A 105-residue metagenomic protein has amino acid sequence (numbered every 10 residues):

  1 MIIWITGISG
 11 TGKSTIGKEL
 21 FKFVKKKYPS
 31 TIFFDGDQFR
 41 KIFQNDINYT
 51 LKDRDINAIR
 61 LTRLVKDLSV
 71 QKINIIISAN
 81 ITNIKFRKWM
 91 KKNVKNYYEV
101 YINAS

Functional and structural regions predicted by a protein language model:
I3-I5: Hydrophobic anchor at the beta1->P-loop junction of P-loop NTPases
G10: Walker A (P-loop) phosphate-binding loop of P-loop NTPases
K13: Conserved lysine of the Walker
G17-L64, L68-V70: Conserved substrate/cofactor phosphate-moiety recognition/catalytic segment in nucleotide-dependent phosphotransferases
P29, I73, K95: Short phosphate-binding/catalytic loops that engage adenosine nucleotides
Q38-R40, I81-N83, N103-S105: Conserved nucleotide-binding/hydrolysis micro-motifs of P-loop NTPases
I76-S78, K91-S105: Conserved phosphate-donor/acceptor-positioning beta-strand/loop module used by diverse small-molecule
F86-M90: Hydrophobic packing residues within well-ordered alpha-helices of enzyme cores
